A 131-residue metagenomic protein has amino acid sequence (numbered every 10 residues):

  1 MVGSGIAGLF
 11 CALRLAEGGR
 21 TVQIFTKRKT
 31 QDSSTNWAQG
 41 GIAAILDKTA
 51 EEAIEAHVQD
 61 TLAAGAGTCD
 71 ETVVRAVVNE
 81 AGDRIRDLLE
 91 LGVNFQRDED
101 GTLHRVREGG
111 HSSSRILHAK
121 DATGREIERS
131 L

Functional and structural regions predicted by a protein language model:
M1-I24: N-terminal Rossmann-like FAD-binding beta1-loop-alpha1 element of flavoenzymes
T26-L131: Conserved N-terminal/central alpha/beta ligand/cofactor-binding core
